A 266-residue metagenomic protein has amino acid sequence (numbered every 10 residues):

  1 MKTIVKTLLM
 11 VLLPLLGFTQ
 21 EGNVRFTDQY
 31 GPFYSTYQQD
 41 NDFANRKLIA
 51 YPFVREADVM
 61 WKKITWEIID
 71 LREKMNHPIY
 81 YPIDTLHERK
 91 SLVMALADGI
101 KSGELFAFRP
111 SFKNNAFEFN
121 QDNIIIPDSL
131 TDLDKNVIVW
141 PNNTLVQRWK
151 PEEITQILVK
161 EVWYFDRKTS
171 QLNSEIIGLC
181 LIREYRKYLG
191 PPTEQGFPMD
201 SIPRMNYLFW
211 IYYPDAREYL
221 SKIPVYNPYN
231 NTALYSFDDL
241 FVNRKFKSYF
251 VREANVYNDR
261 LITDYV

Functional and structural regions predicted by a protein language model:
M1-F26: Bacterial Sec-dependent N-terminal signal peptides
T3, R148-W149, D166-N173, M199-P203: A general structural signal for short secondary-structure junctions and capping/turn motifs
Q20-K168, R186, D215-V266: A domain-level signal for the mature, folded cores of soluble proteins
E152-I154, S174-I176, N206-L208: Extracytoplasmic
V159, L179-L181, Y213: Hydrophobic side chains in beta-strands
Q171, I176-P191: Extended serine/threonine-enriched, polar tracts that run as long, contiguous segments within proteins
E184, L189-I202, I223: KE-rich/KEKE low-complexity, intrinsically disordered/coiled-coil-prone tracts that act as electrostatic scaffolds
G196-Y219: A short, surface-exposed beta-strand/turn
